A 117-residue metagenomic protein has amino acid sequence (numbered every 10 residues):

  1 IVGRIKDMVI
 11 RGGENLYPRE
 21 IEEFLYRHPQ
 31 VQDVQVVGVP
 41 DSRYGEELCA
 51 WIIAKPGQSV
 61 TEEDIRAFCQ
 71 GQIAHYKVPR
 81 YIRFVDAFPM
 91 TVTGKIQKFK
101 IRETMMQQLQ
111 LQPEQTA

Functional and structural regions predicted by a protein language model:
I1-K77, V85-A87, G94-E103: AMP-binding/adenylate-forming catalytic core of the ANL superfamily
P89-T91, E114: A detector of low-complexity, intrinsically disordered, Ser/Thr/Gly/Pro/Ala-rich segments
E103-A117: Acidic/polar alpha-helix N-cap and adjacent early helical turns within long charge-rich amphipathic helices/linkers
